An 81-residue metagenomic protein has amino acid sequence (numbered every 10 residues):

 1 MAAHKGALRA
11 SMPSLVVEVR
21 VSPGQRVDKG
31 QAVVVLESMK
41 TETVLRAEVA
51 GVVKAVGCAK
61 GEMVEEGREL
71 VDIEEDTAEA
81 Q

Functional and structural regions predicted by a protein language model:
A2-Q81: Structured functional modules or segments
